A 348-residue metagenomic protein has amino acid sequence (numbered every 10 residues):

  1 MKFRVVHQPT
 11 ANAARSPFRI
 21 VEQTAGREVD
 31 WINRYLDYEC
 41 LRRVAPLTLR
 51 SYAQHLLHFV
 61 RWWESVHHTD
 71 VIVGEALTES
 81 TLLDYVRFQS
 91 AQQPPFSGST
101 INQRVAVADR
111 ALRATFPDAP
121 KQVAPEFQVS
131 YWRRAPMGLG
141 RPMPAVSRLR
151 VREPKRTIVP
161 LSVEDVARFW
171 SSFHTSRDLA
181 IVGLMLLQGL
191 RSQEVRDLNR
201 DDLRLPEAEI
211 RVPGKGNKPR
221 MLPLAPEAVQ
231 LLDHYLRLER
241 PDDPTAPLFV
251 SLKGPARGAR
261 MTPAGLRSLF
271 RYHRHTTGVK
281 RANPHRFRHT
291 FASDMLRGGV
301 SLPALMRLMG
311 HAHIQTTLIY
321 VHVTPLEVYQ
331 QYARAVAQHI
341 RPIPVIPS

Functional and structural regions predicted by a protein language model:
K2-F3, A335-S348: C-terminal secondary-structure termini that scaffold catalytic or DNA-interacting sites
I32-L47, L56-P142: N-terminal core-binding DNA-recognition domain of tyrosine recombinases/integrases
P120-R168, P213, L252-R257: Flexible interdomain linker/hinge and immediately adjacent N-terminus of the catalytic tyrosine-recombinase domain
V159-S192, K218, D243: Basic, Lys/Arg- and aromatic-enriched nucleic-acid-binding interface segment
G183, R288-A312, I319: C-terminal catalytic core of tyrosine-transesterase DNA break-rejoin enzymes
Q188, Q193, D197-L231: Conserved tyrosine-mediated DNA breakage-rejoining catalytic core shared by Y-recombinases
P226-V279: Active-site/catalytic core of tyrosine-dependent DNA strand-transfer enzymes
M309, I314-R334: Catalytic-site neighborhood detector that most strongly recognizes the C-terminal catalytic loop/helix of tyrosine
